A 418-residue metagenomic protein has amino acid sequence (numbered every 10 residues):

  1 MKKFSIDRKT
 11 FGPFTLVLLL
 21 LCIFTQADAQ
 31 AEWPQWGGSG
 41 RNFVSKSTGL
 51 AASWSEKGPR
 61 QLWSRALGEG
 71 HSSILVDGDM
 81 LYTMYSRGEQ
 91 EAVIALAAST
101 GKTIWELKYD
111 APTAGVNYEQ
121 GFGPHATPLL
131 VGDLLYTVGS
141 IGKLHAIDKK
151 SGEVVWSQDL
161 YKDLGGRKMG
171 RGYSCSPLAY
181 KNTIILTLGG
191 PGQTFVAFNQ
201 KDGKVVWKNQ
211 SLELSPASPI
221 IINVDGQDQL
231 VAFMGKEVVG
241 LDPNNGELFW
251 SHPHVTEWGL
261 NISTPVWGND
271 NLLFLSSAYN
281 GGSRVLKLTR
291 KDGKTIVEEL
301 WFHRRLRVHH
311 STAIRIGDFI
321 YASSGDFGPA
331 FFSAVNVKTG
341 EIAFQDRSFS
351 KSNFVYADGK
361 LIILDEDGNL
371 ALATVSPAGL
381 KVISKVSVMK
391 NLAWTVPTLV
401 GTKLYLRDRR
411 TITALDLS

Functional and structural regions predicted by a protein language model:
F14-I23: Bacterial N-terminal signal peptides
Q30-R60, R284: Blade/loop signatures of beta-propeller domains
G38-R41, S86-G88, S140, G189-G190 (+6 more regions): Short loop/turn segments immediately following the C-termini of beta-strands
L62-L75, E106-L129, S157-A179, G189-G192 (+7 more regions): Extracytoplasmic beta-rich repeat domains
I94, H145, V196, V239-G240 (+4 more regions): WD40 beta-propeller blade core
L286-K294, A373-A378, L417-S418: Short loop/turn segments immediately following beta-strands, especially the blade-tip and inter-blade linker loops
G368, L392-S418: Blade-level signature of beta-propeller repeat domains, shared across WD40, Kelch, NHL, RCC1 and BNR/Asp-box propellers
